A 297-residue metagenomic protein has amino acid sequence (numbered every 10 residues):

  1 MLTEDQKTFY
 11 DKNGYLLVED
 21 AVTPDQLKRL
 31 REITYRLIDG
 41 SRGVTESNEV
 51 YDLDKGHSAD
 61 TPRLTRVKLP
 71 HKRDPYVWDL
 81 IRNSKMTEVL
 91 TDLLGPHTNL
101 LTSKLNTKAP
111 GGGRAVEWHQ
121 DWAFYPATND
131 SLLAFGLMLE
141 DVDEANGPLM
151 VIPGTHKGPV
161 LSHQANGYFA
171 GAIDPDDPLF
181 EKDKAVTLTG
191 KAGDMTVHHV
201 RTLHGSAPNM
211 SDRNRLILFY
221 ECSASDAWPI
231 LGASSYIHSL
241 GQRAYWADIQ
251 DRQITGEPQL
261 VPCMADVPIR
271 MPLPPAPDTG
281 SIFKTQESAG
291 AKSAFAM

Functional and structural regions predicted by a protein language model:
M1-K12, E19-W118, A123-A127, I249-Q250: Non-heme Fe(II)-dependent double-stranded beta-helix
Y15-L17, A134-M138, A185-T187, M195-V197 (+1 more regions): Conserved hydrophobic/aromatic beta-strand scaffold that supports enzyme active sites
Q26, A109, D143, G158 (+1 more regions): Feature marks short, surface-exposed loop/turn motifs that line or immediately flank catalytic pockets and channel
G40, V44-D52, R201-M297: Non-heme Fe(II)/2-oxoglutarate
V116-Q120, L137, P175, E181: Active-site glycine-rich loop that binds ribose-phosphate moieties when present
Q120-L132, D183-K184, G190, R213-N214: A short beta-loop-beta micro-motif enriched in histidine and acidic residues
P126-E144, T189-G190, Y220-A224: Short, conserved beta-strand element in jelly-roll/cupin
V142-A207: Double-stranded beta-helix
